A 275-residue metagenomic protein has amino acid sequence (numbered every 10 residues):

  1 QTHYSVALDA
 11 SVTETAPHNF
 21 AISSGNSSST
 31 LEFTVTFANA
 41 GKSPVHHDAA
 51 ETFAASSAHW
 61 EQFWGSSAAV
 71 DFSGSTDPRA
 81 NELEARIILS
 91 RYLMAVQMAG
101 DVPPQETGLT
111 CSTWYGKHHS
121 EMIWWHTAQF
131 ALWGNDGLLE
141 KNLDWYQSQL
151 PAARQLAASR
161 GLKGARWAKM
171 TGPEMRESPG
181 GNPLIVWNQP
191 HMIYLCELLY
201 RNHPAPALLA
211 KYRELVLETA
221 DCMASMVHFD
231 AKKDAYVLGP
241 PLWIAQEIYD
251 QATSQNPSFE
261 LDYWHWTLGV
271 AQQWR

Functional and structural regions predicted by a protein language model:
Q1-G116, D136, Y146-R154: Acidic/polar, glycine-enriched structural segments that form the non-catalytic walls/loops of the carbohydrate-binding
F37, A131-L132, L150, T171 (+1 more regions): Short, flexible loop/turn elements at secondary-structure junctions
L83, L139, L209-Y212: Hydrophobic packing residues in well-ordered alpha-helices of helical domains and bundles
I87, S120-A165: Carboxylate/His-rich catalytic cores and anion/metal-binding grooves
L93-M98, L138, N142-A158, L215-D230: Long, well-ordered core segments of solenoidal/helical folds
M94, I123-N142, P190-A205: Alpha-helical support elements that line or immediately flank enzyme active sites and cofactor-binding pockets
Q105-G116, L162-A210, E218, M223-R275: The feature captures the catalytic groove of carbohydrate-active enzymes
